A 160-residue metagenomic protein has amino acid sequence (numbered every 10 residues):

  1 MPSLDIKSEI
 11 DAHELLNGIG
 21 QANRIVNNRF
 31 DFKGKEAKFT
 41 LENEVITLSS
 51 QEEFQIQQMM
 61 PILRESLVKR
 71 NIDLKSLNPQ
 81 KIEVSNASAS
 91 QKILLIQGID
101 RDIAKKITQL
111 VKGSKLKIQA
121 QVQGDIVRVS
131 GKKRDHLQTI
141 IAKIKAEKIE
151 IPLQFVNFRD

Functional and structural regions predicted by a protein language model:
P2-H13, N17-Q91, I96-I107, G113-S114 (+3 more regions): N-terminal intrinsically disordered, cationic/polar leader segments that include organellar targeting peptides
